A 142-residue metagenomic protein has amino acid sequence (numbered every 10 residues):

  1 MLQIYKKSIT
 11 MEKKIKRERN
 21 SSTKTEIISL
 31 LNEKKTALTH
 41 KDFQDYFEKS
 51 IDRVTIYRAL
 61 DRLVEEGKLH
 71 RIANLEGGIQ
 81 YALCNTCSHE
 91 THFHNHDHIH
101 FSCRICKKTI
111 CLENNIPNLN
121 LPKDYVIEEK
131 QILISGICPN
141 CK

Functional and structural regions predicted by a protein language model:
L2-I28: Short alpha-helical segments that sit at the start of domains
N20-S22, L31-T39: Short capping segments at the starts of secondary-structure elements
T25-S29, H40-K41, Y57: Short amphipathic alpha-helical segments
A37-F47: Short acidic, hydrophobic short linear motifs in intrinsically disordered regions
I56-E66: Basic amphipathic alpha-helical segments that dock to polyanions
V64-N74: A short, conserved structural fragment
L75-K142: Non-DNA-binding regulatory cores of transcription-related proteins, predominantly C-terminal effector-binding
